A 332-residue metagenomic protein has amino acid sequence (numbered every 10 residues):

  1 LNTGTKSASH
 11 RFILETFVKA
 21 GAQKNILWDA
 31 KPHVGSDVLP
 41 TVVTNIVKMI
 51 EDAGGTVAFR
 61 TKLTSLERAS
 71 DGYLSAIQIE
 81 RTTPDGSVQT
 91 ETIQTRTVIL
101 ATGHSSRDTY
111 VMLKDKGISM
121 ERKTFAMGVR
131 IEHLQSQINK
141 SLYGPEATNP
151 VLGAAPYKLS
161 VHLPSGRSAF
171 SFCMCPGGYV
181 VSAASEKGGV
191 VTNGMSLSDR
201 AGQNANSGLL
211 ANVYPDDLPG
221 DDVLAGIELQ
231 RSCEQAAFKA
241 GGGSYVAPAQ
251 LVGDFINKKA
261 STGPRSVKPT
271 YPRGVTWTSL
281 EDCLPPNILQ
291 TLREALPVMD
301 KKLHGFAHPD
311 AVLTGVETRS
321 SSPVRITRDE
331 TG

Functional and structural regions predicted by a protein language model:
L1, T5-G332: Residues forming the flavin
